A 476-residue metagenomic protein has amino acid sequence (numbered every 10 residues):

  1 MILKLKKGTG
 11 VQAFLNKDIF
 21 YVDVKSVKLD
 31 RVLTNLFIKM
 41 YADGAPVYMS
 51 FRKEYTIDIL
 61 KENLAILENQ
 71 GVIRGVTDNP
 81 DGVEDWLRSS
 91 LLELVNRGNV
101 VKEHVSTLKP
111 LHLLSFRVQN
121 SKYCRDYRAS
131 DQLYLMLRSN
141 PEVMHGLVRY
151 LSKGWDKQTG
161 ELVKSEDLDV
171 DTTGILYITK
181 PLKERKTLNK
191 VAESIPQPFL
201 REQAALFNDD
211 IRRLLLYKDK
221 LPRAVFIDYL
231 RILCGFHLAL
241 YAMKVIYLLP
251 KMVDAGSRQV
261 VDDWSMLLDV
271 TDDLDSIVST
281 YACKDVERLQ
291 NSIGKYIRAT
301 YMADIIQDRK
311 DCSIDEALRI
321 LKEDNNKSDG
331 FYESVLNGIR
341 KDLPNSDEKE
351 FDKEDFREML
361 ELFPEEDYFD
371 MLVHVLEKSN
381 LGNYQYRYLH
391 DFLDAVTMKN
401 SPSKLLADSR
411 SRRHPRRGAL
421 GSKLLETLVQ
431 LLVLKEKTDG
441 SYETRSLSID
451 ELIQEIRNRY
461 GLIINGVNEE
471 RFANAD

Functional and structural regions predicted by a protein language model:
M1-V118: Charged, amphipathic alpha-helical stretches
V24, F51, Y55, D78 (+10 more regions): Alpha-helix boundary/N-cap detector
Y41-A42, A65-E68, L92-N96, V373 (+6 more regions): Alpha-helical repeat scaffolds in large eukaryotic proteins
W86-M243, Y247, A255: Long, mid-chain structured domain cores
D219-E366: Long, internal scaffold/assembly segments composed of regular secondary structure
L343-Q430: Long, low-complexity, charged/polar intrinsically disordered regions in eukaryotic proteins
A419-L447: Positively charged, polyanion-binding regions of nucleic-acid-associated proteins
T438, E443-T444, S448-D476: Charge-enriched amphipathic alpha-helical scaffolds
